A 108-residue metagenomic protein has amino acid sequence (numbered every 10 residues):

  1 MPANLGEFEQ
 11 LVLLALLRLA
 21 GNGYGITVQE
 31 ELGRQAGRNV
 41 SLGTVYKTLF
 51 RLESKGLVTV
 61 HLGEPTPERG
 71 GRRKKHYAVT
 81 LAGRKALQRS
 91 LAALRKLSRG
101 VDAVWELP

Functional and structural regions predicted by a protein language model:
P2-Y46: N-terminal helix-turn-helix DNA-binding core of bacterial DNA-binding proteins
L13, H76-A78: Short aromatic/hydrophobic contact patches that present stacked aromatics for nucleic-acid/ligand binding
G33, F50, S54: Residue-level detection of the helix-turn-helix DNA-binding "recognition helix"
L49-F50, L81: HTH DNA-binding helix-turn interface
K55-G70, A78: Beta-hairpin "wing" of winged helix-turn-helix
R73: Exposed loop/turn and edge beta-strand positions of beta-sandwich/beta-sheet ligand-binding modules
A82-P108: Amphipathic alpha-helical dimerization/coiled-coil segments that flank or bridge DNA-binding/regulatory modules
